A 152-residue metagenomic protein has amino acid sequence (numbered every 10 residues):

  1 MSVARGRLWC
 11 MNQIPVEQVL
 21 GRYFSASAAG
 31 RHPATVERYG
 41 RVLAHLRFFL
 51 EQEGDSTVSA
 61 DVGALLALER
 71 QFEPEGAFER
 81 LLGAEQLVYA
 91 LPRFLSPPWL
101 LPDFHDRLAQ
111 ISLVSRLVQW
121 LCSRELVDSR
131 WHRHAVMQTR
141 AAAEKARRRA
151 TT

Functional and structural regions predicted by a protein language model:
M1-C10: Short, Lys/Arg-enriched N-terminal segments with co-localized hydrophobic residues within the first ~10-30 amino acids
C10-L20: N-terminal DNA-binding module of tyrosine recombinases/phage integrases
Q18-A29, R41: Intrinsically disordered, low-complexity, repeat-rich regions that form long N- or C-terminal tails or large
G21, R38, W131-H134: Charge-rich alpha-helical segments
F24-A28, G54, L95, W99 (+2 more regions): Generic secondary-structure transition motif, activating predominantly at the C-termini of alpha-helices
H32-S123: Non-catalytic DNA-binding core/recognition domains of DNA-processing enzymes
T57-L68, S123-T152: Short, charged hinge/linker segments at domain and secondary-structure junctions
